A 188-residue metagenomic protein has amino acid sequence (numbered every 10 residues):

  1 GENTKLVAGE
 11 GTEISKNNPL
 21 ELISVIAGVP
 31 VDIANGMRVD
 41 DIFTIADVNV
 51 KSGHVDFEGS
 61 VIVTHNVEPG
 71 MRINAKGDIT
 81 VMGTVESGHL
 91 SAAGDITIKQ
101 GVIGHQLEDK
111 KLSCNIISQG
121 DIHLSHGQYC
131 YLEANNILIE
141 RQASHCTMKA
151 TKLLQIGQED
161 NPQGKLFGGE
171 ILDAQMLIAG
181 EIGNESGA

Functional and structural regions predicted by a protein language model:
G1-T151, Q155-G157, G164-E170, I178-A188: Charge-rich, low-hydrophobicity low-complexity segments
Q175: Anaerobic metallocofactor- and corrinoid-dependent redox/one-carbon enzyme cores, especially those from methanogenesis
